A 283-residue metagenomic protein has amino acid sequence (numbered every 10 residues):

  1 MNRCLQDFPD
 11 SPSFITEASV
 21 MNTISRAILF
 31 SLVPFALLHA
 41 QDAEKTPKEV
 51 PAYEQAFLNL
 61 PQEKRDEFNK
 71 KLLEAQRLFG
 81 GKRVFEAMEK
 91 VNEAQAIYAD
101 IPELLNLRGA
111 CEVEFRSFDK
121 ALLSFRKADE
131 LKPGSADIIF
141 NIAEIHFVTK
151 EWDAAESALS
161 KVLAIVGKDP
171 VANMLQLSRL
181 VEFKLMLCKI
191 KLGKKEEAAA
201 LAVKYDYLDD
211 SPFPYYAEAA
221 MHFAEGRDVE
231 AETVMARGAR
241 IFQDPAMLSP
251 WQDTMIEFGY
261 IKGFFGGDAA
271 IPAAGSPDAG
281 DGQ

Functional and structural regions predicted by a protein language model:
P47-A52, N59, E230-Q283: Terminal, low-structured helical/coil segments at or just beyond the last alpha-helical repeat
K64-D100, A110, E114: Alpha-helical segment of the N-proximal tetratricopeptide repeat
Q76, A110, E144, L187 (+1 more regions): Residue-level recognition of tetratricopeptide repeat
G80-G81, E114-F115, V148-T149, K191 (+1 more regions): Register position in tetratricopeptide repeats
S160-V166, F183, L187-I190, V203-D210 (+2 more regions): TPR/TPR-like (Sel1-like) alpha-helical repeat modules
